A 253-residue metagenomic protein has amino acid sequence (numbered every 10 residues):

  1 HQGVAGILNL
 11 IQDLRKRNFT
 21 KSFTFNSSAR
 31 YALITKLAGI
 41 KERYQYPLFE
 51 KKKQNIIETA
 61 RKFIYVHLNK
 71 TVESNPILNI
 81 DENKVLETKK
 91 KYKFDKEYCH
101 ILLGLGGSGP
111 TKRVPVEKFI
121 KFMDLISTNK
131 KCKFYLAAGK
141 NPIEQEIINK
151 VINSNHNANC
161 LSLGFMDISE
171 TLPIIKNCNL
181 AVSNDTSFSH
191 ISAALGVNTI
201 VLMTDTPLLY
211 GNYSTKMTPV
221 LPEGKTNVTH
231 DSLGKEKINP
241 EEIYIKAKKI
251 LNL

Functional and structural regions predicted by a protein language model:
H1-L253: Catalytic machinery of carbohydrate-active enzymes, primarily nucleotide-sugar-dependent glycosyltransferases
